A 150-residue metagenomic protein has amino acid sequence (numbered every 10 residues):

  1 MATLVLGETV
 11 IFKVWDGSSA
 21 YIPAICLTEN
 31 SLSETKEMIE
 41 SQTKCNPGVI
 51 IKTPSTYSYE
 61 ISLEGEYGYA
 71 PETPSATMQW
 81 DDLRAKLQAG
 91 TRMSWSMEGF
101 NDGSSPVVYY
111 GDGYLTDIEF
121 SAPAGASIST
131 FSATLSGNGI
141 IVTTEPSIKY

Functional and structural regions predicted by a protein language model:
A2-Y69, Y110-S132: Solvent-exposed edge beta-strands and adjacent loop segments that serve as assembly or binding interfaces
T3-W15, S75-G90, T144: N-terminal short leaders/motifs
P23-L27, P74-S75, P146: A short, polar/proline- and glycine-enriched secondary-structure boundary/capping micro-motif
S41-Q42, I61, T91-M93, A124-G125 (+1 more regions): Short, surface-exposed, polar/charged, turn-prone segments marking secondary-structure boundaries
T43, S96-E98, K149: Serine/proline-rich low-complexity intrinsically disordered segments, especially terminal tails, linkers
G68-P71, I140-V142: Acidic glycine-/aspartate-rich tracts in secreted/extracellular proteins
P74-D112: Short, acidic/charged, Gly/Pro-enriched secondary-structure junctions
F120-Y150: C-terminal or internal capping secondary-structure element at the end of a domain, subdomain, or sheet
